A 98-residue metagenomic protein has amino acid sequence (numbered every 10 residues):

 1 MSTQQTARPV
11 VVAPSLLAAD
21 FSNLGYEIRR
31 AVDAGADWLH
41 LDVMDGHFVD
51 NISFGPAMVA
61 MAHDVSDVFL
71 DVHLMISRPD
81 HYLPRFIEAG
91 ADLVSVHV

Functional and structural regions predicted by a protein language model:
S2-A89, L93: Conserved N-terminal beta1-alpha1 strand-loop-helix module at the mouth
H97-V98: Short beta->alpha connector loops at strand-helix junctions that form conserved, small/polar/Pro-enriched
